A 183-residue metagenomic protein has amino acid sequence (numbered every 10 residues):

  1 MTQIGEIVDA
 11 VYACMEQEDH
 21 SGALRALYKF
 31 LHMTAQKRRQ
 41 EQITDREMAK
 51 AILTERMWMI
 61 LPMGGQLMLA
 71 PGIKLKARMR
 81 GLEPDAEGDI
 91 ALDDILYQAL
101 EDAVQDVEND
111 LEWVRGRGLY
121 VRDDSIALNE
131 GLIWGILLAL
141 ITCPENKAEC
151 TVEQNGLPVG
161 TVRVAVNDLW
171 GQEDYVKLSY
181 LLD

Functional and structural regions predicted by a protein language model:
M1-R25: Charged alpha-helical initiation segments
G22-A26, M48, L92-L96, L100: Residue-level detector of well-ordered alpha-helical segments, enriched for hydrophobic/aromatic packing positions
Q36-G88, V107: Flexible secondary-structure boundary motifs
R78-E153: Charge-enriched, short contiguous segments at helix-coil
E130-D183: Glycine-rich, aromatic-bearing surface loops/beta-hairpins
